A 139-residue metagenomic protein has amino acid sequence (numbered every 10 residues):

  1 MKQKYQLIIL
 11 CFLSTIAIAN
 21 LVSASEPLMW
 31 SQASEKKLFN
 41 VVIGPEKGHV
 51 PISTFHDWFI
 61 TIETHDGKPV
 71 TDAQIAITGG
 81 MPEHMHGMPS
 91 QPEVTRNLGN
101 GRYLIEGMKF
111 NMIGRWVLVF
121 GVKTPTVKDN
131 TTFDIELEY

Functional and structural regions predicted by a protein language model:
M1-I9: Bacterial N-terminal signal peptides that target proteins for export
I9-A17: Bacterial N-terminal signal peptides
I18-A24: Sec/Tat signal peptide C-region and signal peptidase I cleavage site
A24-V117, G121-Y139: Contiguous segments within soluble domain cores/interaction surfaces
